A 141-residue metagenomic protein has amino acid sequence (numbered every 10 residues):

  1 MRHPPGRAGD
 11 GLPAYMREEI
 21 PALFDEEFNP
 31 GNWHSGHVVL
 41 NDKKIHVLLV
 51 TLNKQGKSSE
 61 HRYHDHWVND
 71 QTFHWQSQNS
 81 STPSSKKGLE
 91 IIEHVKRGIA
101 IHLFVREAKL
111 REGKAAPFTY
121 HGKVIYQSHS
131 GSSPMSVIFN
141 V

Functional and structural regions predicted by a protein language model:
R7-P117: Acidic, glycine-rich low-complexity segments with interspersed aromatic residues
L110-V141: Compact mixed alphabeta submodule
